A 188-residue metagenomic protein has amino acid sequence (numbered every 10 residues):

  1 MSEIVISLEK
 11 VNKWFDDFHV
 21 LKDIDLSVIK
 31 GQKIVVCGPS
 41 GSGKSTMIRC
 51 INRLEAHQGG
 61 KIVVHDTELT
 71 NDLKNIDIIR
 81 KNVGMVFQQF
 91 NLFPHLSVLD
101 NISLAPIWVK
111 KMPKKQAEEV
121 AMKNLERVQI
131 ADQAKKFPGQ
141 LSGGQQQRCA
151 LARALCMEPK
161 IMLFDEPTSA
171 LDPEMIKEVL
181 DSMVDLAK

Functional and structural regions predicted by a protein language model:
E3-I6, V11-K188: ABC family nucleotide-binding domain
